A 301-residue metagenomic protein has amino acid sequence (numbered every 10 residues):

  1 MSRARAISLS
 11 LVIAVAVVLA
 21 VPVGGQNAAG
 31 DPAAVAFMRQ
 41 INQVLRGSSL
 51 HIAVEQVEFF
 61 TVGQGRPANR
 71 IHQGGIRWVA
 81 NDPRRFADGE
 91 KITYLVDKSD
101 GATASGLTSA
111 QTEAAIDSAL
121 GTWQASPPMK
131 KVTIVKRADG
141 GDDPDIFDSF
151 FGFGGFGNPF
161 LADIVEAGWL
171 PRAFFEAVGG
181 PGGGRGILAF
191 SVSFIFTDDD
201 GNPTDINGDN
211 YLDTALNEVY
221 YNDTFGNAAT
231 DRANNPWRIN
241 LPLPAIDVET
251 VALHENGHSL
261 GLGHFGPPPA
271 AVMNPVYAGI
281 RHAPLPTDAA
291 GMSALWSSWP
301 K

Functional and structural regions predicted by a protein language model:
M1-L11: Bacterial N-terminal signal peptides that target proteins for export
S10-V18: Bacterial N-terminal signal peptides
G24-T108, G183-L212: Disordered inhibitory propeptide/activation segment of secreted metzincin zinc metalloprotease zymogens, centered on
F37, I41, T108, T112-A119 (+5 more regions): Stable alpha-helical elements in mature extracytoplasmic
K98-E113, N234-L243, D247, P275-H282: Second-shell loop/turn segments in exported
E113-V251: Metzincin-family zinc-dependent endopeptidase catalytic domain
N256-A270: Catalytic Zn2+-binding segment of zinc metalloproteases
N274-P300: Post-HExxH zinc-binding segment in Zn-dependent metallohydrolases
